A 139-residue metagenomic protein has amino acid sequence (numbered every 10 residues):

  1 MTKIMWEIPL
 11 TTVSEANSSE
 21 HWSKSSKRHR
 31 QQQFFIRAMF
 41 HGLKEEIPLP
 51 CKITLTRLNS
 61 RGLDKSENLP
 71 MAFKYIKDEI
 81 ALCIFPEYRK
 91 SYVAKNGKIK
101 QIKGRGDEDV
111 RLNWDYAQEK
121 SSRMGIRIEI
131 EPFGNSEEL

Functional and structural regions predicted by a protein language model:
M1-L139: Catalytic phosphate/metal-binding cores of nucleic-acid and nucleotide-processing enzymes, i.e., regions that mediate
